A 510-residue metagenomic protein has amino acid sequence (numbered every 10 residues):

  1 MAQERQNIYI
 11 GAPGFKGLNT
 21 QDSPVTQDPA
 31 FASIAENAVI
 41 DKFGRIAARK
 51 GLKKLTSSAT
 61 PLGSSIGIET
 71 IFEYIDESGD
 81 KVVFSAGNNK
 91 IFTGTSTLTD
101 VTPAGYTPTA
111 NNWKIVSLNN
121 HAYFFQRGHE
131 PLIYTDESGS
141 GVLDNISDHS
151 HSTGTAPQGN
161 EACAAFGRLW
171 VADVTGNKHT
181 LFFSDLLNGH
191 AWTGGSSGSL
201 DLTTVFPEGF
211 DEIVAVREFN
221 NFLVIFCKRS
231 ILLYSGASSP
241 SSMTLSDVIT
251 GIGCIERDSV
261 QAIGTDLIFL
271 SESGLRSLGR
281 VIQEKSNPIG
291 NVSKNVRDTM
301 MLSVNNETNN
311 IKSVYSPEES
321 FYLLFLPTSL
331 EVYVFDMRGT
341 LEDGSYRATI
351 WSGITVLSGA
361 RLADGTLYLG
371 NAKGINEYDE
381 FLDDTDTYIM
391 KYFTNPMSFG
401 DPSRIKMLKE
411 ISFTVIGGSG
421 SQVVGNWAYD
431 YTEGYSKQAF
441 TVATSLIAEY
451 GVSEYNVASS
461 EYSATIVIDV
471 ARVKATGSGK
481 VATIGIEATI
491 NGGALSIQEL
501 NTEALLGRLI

Functional and structural regions predicted by a protein language model:
M1-S96, Y106-H121, G251-D266, E272-I510: Beta-sheet repeat architectures centered on beta-propellers
L52-E69, L98, T102-T109, L143-N310 (+1 more regions): Beta-propeller and closely related beta-pinwheel folds
A86-K90, G128, T175: Short glycine-rich, polar/acidic loop-and-turn segments at beta strand-coil junctions
T95, Q126-E130, T135-S140, G194-S197 (+2 more regions): Acidic/polar residues in short coil/turn loops that connect beta-strands within repeat-based beta-sheet scaffolds
W113-H149: Hydrophobic or amphipathic alpha-helical targeting/insertion segments
L132, P240-S241, S421: Generic macromolecular interface patches on structured domains
